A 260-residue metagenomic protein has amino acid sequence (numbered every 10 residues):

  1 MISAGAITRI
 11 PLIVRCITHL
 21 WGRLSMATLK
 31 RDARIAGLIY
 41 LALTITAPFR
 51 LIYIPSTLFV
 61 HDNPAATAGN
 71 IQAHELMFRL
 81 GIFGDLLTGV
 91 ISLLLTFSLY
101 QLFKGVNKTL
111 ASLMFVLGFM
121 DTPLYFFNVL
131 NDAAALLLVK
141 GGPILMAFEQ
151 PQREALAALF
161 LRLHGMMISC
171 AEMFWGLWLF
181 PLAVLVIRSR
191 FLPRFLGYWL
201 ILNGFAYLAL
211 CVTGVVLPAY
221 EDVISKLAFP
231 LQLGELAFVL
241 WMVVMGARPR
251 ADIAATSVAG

Functional and structural regions predicted by a protein language model:
A6, L12-G260: Hydrophobic, aromatic-enriched alpha-helical segments typical of multi-pass transmembrane helices
